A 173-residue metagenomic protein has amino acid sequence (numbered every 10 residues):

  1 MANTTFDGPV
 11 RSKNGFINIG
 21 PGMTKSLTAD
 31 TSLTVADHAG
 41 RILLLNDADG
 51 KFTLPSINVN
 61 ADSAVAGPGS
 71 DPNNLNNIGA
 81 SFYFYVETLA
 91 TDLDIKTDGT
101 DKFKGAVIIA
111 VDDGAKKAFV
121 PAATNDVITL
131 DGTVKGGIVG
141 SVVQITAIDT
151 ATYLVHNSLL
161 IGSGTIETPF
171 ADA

Functional and structural regions predicted by a protein language model:
M1, L54, D131-V134: Short aromatic-glycine motifs in intrinsically disordered, low-complexity regions
N3-G114, Y153-A173: Exposed extracellular interaction/assembly regions and N-terminal maturation sites
D113-A173: Extracellular jelly-roll beta-sandwich "head" domains, especially the C-terminal globular C1q domain
